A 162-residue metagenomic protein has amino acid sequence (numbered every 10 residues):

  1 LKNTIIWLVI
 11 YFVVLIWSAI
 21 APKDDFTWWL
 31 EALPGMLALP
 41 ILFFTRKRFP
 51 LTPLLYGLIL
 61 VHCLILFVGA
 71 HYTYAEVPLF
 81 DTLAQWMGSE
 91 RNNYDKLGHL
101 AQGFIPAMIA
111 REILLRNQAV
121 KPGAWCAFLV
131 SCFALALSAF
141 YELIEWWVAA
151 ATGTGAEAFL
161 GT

Functional and structural regions predicted by a protein language model:
L1-V9: N-terminal membrane topogenic signal
W17-W29, I41-F49: Short, hydrophobic transmembrane alpha-helix segments
S18, I59-G69, A107-R111, F133-E145: Alpha-helical transmembrane segments of multi-pass membrane proteins
D25-W28, V77-F80, Y94, S138-T162: Interfacial helix-loop-helix junctions of multi-pass membrane proteins
T27-P34, E90-A110: Membrane-interface loop-to-helix entry segments
L30-P34, T52-H62: Cytoplasmic-side transmembrane-helix entry/capping segments in multi-pass membrane proteins
L37-R46, A101-Q118, A150-T154: Membrane-interfacial alpha-helical segments at the cytosolic side of multi-pass membrane proteins
Q118-L135: Internal alpha-helical transmembrane segments of multi-pass membrane proteins
